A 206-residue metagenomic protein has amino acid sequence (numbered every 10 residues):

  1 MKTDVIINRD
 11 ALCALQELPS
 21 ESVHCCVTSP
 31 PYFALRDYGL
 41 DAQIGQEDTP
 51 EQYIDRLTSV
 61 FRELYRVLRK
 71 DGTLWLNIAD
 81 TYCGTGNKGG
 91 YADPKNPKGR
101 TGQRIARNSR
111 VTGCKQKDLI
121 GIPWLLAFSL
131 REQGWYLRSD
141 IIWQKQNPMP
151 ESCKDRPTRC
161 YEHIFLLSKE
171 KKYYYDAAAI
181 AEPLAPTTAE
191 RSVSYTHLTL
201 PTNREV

Functional and structural regions predicted by a protein language model:
M1-L198, R204: Core catalytic lobe of class I
